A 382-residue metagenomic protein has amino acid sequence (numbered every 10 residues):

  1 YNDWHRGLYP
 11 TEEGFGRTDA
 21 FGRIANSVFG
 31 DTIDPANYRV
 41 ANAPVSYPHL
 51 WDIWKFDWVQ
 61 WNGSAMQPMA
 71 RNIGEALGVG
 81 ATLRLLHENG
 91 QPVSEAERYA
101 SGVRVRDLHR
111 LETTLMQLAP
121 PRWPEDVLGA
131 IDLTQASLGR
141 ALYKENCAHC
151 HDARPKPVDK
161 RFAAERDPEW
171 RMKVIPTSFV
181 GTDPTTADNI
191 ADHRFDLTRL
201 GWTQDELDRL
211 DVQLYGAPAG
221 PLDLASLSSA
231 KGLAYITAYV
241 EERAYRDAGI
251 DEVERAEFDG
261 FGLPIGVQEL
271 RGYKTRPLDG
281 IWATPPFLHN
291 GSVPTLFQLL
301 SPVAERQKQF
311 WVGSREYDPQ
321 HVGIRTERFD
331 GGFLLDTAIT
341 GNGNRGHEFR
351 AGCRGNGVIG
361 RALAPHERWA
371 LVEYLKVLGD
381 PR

Functional and structural regions predicted by a protein language model:
Y1-R382: Periplasmic c-type cytochrome electron-transfer domains
